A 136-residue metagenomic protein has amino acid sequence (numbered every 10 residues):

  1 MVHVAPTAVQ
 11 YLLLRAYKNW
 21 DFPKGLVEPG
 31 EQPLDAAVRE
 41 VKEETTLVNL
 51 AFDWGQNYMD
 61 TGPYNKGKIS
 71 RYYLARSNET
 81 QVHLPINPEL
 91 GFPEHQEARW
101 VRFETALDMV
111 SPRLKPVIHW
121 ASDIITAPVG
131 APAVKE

Functional and structural regions predicted by a protein language model:
M1-F22: N-terminal strand-loop-strand
H3-T7, R76-Q81, F103-T105: Short loop segments at secondary-structure junctions
A5-P6, N65-G67, E94: Extracellular/periplasmic catalytic domains that process cell-envelope and extracellular macromolecules
K18, I69-R71, E94: Residues that flank catalytic or metal-binding motifs in active/ligand-binding sites
K18-W20, E43, T80: Glycine-centered loop/turn positions within well-structured domains that cap or flank conserved ligand/cofactor-binding
F22-Q56: The catalytic Nudix box helix
Y58-I86, R99, A121, P128: Active-site-adjacent beta-strand/loop module that shapes the phosphate/pyrophosphate-binding cleft
L84-A121: NUDIX/MutT-family hydrolases
